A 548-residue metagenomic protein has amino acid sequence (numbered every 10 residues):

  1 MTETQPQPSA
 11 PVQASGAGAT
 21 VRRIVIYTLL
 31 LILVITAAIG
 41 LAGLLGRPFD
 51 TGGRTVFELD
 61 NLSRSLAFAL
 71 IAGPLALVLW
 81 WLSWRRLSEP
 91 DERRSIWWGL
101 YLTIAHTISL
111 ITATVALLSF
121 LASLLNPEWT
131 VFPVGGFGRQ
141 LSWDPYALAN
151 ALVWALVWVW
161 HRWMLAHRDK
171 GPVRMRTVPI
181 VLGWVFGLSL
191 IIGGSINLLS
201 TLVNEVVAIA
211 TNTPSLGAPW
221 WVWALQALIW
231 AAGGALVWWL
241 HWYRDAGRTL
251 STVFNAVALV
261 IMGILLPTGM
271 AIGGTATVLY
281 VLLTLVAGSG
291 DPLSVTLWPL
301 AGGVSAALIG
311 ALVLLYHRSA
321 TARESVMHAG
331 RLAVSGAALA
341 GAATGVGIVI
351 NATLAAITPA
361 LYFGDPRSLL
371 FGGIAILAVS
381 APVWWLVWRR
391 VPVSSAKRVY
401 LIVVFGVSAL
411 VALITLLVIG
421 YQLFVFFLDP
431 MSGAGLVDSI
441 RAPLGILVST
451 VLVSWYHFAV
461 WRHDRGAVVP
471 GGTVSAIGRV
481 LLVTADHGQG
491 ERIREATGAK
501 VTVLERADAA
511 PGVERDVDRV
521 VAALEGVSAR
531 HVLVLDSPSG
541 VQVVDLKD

Functional and structural regions predicted by a protein language model:
M1-T415, L428-D429, A434-D486, R492-A509 (+1 more regions): Hydrophobic/aromatic interaction determinants used to assemble and anchor large protein complexes
A510-V517: Short, charged, surface-exposed secondary-structure boundary motifs
A529, L546-D548: Terminal non-domain segments
G540-L546: Short linear proline/tyrosine/threonine-rich motifs used for host-factor recruitment and membrane trafficking/assembly
